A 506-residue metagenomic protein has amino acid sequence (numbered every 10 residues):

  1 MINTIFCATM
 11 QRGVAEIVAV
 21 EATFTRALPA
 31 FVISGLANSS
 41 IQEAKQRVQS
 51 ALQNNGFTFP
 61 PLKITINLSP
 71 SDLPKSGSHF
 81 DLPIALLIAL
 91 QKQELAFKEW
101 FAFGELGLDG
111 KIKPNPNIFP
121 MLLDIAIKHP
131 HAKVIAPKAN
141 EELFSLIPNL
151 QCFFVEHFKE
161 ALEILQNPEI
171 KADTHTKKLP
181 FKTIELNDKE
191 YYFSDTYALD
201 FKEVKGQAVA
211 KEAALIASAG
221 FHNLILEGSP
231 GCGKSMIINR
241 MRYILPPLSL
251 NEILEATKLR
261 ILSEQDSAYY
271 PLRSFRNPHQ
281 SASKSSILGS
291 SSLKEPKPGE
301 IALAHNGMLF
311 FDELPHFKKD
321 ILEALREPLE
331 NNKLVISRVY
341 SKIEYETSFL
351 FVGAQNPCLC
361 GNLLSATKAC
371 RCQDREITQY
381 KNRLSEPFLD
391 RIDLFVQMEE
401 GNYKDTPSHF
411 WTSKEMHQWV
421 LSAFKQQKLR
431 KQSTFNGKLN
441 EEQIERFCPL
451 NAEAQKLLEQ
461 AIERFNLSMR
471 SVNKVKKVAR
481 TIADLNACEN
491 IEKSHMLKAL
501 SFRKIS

Functional and structural regions predicted by a protein language model:
M1-I225, C232, M236, Y270 (+3 more regions): Peripheral, non-AAA+ core regions of ATP-driven protein-machinery
S34-K45, P60, N67-G77, L293-P296 (+1 more regions): Basic, amphipathic alpha-helical bundle interface domains used for macromolecular binding and assembly
Q53-L62, K92-W100, L226, S249 (+3 more regions): Active-site phosphate-binding and catalytic loops of NTP-dependent enzymes
F59-L62, A96-F97, H129-P130, A219-F221 (+6 more regions): Short loop/turn elements that form and flank the Walker-type P-loop nucleotide-binding site in RecA-like NTPase cores
L108, L309, H316-F317: Residues immediately C-terminal
L215, Y269, S274, A282-L309: Conserved alpha-helical scaffold flanking the Walker A/P-loop in AAA+ ATPase domains
L224-Q265: Walker A/P-loop
G228, N306, D312-L314, A324: Walker B catalytic acidic pair
